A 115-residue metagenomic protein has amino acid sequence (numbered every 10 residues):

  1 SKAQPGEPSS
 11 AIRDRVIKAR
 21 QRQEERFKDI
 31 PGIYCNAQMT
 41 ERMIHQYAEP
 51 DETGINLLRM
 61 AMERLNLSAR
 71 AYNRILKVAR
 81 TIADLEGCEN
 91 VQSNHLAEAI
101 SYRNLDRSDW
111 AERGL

Functional and structural regions predicted by a protein language model:
S1-D109: Basic, amphipathic alpha-helical bundle interface domains used for macromolecular binding and assembly
W110-G114: Acidic, low-complexity intrinsically disordered tails
